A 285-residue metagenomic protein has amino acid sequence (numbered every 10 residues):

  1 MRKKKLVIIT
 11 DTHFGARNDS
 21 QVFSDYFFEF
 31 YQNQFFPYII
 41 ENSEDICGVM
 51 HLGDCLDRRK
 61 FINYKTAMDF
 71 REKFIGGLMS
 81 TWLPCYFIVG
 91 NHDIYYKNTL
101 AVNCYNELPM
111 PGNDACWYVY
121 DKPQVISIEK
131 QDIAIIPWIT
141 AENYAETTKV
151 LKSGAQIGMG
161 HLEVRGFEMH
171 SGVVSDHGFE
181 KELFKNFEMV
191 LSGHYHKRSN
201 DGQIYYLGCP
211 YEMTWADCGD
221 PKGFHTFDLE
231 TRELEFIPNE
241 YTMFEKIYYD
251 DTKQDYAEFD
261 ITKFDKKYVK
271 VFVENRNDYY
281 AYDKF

Functional and structural regions predicted by a protein language model:
R2, L229-F285: Accessory, non-catalytic peripheral segments of nucleic-acid enzymes
R2-K5, T12, A16-V125, L183-F187: Core catalytic region of metal-dependent phosphoesterases/phosphodiesterases, especially metallo-beta-lactamase-like
D11, V49, D54, F70 (+7 more regions): Divalent metal-coordination and catalytic microenvironments
H13-N18, D57-K60, Y86-N98, I126-S127 (+4 more regions): Active-site environment of divalent metal-dependent phosphoester hydrolases
V49, C85-F87, I133, Q156 (+2 more regions): Hydrophobic/aromatic residues located in beta-strands of well-ordered beta-sheets within soluble catalytic
F70, D93-E182, L207-P210: Conserved catalytic scaffold of divalent metal-dependent phosphoesterases
G77-T81, K149-S153, K181-N186, T262-F264: Short, conserved loop/helix-junction motifs that constitute active-site signature segments in enzyme catalytic cores
H170-I237: Conserved beta-sheet core of the metallophosphoesterase superfamily
